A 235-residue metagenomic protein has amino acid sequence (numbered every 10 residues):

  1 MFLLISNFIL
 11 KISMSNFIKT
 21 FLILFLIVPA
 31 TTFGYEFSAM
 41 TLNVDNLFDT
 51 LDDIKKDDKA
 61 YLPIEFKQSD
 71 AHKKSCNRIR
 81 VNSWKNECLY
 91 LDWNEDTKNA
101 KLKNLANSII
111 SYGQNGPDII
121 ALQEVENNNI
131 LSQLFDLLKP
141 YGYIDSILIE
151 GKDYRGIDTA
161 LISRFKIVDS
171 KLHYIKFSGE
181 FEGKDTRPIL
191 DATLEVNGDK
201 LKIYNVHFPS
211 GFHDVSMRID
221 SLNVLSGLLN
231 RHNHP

Functional and structural regions predicted by a protein language model:
F8-F21: Bacterial N-terminal signal peptides that target proteins for export
T20-P29: Bacterial N-terminal signal peptides
T32-L137, L148-Y154: N-terminal, active-site-proximal structural segment of metallo-dependent hydrolase catalytic domains
G34-R80, E95, R164-P235: Active-site regions of metal-assisted phosphoester/phosphodiester hydrolases, unifying DNase/endonuclease modules
A100-N104, A121, D136, I147-E150 (+3 more regions): Bimodal feature
I119-A121, V125-K200: Structured beta-strand-rich core segments of catalytic domains in phosphoester-bond hydrolases
